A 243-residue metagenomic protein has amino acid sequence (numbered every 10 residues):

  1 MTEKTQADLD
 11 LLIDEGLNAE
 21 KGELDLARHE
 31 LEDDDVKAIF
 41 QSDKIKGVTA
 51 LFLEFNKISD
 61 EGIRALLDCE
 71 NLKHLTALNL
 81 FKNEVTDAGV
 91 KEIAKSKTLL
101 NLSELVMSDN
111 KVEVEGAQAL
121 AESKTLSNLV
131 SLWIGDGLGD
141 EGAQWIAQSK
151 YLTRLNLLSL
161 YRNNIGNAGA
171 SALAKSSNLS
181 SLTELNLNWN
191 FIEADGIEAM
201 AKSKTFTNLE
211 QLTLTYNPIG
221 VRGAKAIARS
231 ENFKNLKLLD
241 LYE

Functional and structural regions predicted by a protein language model:
M1-L12, K21-L24, E141, A168 (+3 more regions): C-terminal capping region of solenoid repeat domains
T2-D68, L75-A77, F81-E84: LRR N-terminal entry segment and analogous cap-like coil->beta motifs
E3-L9, E30-K37, K57-R64, E84-K91 (+5 more regions): Short, solvent-exposed loop/turn at the beta-strand->alpha-helix junction within individual leucine-rich repeat
D10-E15, Q148-S149, K175-S176, N188: A broad, low-specificity signal for short, low-complexity segments enriched in glycine/proline and polar/charged
G16-E23, D43-A50, E70-A77, K97-E104 (+5 more regions): Leucine-rich repeat
L24-L31, L51-K57, L78-E84, K95 (+6 more regions): Concave beta-strand-loop units of leucine-rich repeat
A38-K44, A65-N71, G89-T98, G116-T125 (+4 more regions): C-terminal per-repeat helix/turn "cap" of leucine-rich repeat
